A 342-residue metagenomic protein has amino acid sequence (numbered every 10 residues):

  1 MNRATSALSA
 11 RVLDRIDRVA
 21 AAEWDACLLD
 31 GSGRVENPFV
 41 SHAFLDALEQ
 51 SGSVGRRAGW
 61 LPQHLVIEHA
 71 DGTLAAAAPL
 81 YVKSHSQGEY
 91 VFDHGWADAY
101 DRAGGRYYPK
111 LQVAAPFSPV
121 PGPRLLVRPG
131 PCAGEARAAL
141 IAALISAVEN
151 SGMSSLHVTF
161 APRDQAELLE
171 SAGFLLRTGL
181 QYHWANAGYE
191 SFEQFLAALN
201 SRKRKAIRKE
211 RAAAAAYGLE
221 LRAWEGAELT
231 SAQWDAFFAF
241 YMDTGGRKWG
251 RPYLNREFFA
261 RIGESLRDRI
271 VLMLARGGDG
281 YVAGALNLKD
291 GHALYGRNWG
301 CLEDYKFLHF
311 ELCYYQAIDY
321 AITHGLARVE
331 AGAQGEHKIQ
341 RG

Functional and structural regions predicted by a protein language model:
M1-G342: N-acyltransferase acceptor-side catalytic subdomain
